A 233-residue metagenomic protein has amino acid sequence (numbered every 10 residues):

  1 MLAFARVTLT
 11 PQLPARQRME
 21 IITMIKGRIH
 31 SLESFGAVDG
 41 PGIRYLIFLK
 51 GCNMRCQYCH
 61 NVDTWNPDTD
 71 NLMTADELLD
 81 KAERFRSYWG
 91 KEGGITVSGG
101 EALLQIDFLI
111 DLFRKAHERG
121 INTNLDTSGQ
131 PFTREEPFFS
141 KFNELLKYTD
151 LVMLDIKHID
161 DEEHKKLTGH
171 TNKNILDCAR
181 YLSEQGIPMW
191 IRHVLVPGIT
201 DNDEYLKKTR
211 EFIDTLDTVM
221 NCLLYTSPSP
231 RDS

Functional and structural regions predicted by a protein language model:
A3-V7, A15, E20: Acidic, Ala/Val/Gly-enriched low-complexity intrinsically disordered segments
E20-F48, M54-N71, R84-K91: N-terminal [4Fe-4S]-dependent radical SAM core
C52-M54, K157-I159, S227: Short connector loops/turns at beta-strand edges and beta->alpha or beta->beta junctions
E83-F85, K91-G94, G99, L103-L223: Conserved AdoMet/S-adenosylmethionine-binding subsite of the radical SAM
Y225-D232: Conserved small/polar residues in nucleotide/adenosyl-binding loops
